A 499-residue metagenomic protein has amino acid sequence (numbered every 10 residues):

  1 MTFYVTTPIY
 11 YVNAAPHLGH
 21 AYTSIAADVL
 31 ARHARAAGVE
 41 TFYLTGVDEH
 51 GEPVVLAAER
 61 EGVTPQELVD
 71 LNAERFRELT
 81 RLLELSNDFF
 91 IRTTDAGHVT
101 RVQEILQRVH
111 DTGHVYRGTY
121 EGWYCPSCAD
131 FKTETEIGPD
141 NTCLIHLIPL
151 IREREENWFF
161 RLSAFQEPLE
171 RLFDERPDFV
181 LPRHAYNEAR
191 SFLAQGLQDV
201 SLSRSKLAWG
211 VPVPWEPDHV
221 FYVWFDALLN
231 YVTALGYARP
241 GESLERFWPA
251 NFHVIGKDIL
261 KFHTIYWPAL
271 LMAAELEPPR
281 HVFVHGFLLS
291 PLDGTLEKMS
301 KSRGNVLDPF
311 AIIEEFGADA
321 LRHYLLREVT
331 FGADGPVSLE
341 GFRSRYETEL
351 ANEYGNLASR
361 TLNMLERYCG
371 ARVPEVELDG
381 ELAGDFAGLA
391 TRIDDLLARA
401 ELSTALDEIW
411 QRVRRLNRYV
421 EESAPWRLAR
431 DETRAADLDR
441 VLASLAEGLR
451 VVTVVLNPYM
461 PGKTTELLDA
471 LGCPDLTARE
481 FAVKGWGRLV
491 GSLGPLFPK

Functional and structural regions predicted by a protein language model:
M1-T2, F42, G46, G118-W123 (+6 more regions): Basic, alpha-helical terminal appendages of large translation-related enzymes
M1-T45, G97-R101, I145-H146, R152-R367 (+1 more regions): Structured secondary-structure scaffolds
V47-P53, A57: Short, charge-patterned binding micro-sites
A57-D70: A charged helix-plus-loop insertion that forms the helical arch/lid used to bind and gate nucleic-acid substrates
D70-D88: A glycine-rich helix N-cap at a beta->alpha junction
T94-H114, Y124: Feature captures the FAD/FMN-dependent oxidoreductase FAD-binding
T112-Q166, E170: Cys/His-rich short segments
L260, L325-E328, G332, T361-L378 (+2 more regions): Active-site-proximal binding-pocket segments
